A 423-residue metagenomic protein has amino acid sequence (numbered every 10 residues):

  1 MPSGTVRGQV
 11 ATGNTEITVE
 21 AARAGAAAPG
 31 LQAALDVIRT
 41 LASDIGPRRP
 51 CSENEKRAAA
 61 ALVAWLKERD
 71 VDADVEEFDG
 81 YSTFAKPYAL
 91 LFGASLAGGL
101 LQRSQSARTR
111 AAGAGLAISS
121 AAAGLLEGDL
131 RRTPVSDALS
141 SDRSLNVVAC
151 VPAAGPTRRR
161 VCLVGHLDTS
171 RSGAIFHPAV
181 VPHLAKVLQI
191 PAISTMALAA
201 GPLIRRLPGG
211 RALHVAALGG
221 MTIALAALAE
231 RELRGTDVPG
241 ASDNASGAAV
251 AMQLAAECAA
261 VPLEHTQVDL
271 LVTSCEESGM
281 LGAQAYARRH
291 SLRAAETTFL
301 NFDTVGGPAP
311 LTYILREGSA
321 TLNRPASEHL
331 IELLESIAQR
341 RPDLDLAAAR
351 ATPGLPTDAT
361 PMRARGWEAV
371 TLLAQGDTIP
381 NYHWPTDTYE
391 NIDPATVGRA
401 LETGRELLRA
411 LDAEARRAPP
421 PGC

Functional and structural regions predicted by a protein language model:
M1-R57, V63-A64, E68-A73, F84-Y88 (+5 more regions): N-terminal hydrophobic or amphipathic helices/low-complexity stretches enriched in small/hydrophobic/Pro/Gly
A33-D36, T40, R57, A61 (+7 more regions): Extracytoplasmic/secreted proteins, especially bacterial periplasmic and envelope-associated proteins
G46, P308-C423: Active-site-adjacent substrate-binding region of metalloamidase/peptidase-like peptide-processing proteins
P47-A154, A174-R211: A non-catalytic alpha/beta surface segment that caps or lines the substrate-entry region of metallo-dependent hydrolase
A73, V268, E296-T297, L346 (+1 more regions): Hydrophobic anchor at the start of a short beta-strand that flanks the dinucleotide cofactor-binding loop
L125-V148, P156, T169-A174, L203-G219 (+4 more regions): Acidic/histidine-rich catalytic neighborhood of metal-dependent amide-processing enzymes
R160-G165: Short beta-strand element of the alpha/beta-hydrolase
